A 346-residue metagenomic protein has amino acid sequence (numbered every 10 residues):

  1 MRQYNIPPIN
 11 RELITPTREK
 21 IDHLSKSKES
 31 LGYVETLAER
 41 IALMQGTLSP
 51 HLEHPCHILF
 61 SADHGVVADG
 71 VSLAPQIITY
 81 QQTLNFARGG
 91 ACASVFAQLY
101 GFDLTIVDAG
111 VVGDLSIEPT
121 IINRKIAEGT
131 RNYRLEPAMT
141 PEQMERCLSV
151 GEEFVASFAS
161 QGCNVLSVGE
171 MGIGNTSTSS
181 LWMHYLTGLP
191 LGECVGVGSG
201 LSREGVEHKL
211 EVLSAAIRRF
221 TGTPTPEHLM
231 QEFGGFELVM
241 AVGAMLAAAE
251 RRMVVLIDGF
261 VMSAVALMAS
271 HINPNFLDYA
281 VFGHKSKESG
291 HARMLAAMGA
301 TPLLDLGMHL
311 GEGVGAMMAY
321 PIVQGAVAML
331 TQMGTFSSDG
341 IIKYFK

Functional and structural regions predicted by a protein language model:
M1-K346: N-terminal loops that bind phosphate or other acidic moieties and the adjacent beta-alpha structural core
